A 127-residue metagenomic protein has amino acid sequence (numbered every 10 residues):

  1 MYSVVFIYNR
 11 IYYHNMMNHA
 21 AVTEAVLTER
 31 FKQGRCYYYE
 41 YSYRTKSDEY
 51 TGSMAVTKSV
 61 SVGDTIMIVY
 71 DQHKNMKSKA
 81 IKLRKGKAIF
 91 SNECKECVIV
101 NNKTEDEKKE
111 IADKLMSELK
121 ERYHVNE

Functional and structural regions predicted by a protein language model:
S3-E127: Oxidizing extracytosolic/periplasmic lumen-facing domains of membrane-embedded or membrane-associated proteins
